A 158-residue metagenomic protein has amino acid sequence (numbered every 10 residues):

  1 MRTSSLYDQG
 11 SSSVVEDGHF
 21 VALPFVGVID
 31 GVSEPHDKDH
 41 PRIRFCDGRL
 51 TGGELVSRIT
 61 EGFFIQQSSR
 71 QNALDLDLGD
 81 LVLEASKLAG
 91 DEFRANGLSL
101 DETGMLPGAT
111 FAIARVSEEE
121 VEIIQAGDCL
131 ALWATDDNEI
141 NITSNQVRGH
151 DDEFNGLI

Functional and structural regions predicted by a protein language model:
M1-I158: PP2C/PPM-type serine/threonine phosphatase catalytic domain
